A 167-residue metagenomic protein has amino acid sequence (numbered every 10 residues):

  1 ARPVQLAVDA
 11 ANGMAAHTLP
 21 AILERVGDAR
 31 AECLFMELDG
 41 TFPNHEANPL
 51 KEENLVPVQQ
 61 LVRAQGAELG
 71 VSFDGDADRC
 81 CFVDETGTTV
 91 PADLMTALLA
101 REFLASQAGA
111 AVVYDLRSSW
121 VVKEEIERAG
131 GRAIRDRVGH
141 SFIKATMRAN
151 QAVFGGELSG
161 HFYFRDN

Functional and structural regions predicted by a protein language model:
A1-N167: Phosphate-binding chemistry for phosphorylated carbohydrates and sugar-nucleotides
